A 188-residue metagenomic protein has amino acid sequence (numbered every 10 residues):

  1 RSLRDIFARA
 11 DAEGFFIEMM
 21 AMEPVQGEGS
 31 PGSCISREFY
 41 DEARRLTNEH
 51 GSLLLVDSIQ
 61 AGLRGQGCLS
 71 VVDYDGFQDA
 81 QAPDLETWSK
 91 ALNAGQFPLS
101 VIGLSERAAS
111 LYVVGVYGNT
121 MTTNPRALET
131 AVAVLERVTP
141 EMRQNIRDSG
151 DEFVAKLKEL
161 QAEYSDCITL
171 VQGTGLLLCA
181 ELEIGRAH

Functional and structural regions predicted by a protein language model:
R1-R186: Conserved N-terminal phosphate-binding loop of PLP-dependent enzymes in the Aspartate aminotransferase
